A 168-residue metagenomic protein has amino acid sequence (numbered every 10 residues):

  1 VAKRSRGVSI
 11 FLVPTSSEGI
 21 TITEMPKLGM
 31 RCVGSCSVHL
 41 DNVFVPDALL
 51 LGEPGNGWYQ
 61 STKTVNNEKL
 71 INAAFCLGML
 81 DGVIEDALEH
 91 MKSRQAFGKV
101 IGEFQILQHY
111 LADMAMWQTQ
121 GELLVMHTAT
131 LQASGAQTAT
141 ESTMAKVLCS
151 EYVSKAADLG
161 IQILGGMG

Functional and structural regions predicted by a protein language model:
V1-T23: A short core secondary-structure module
A2-S5, G29-C32, K63: Solvent-exposed alpha-helices and their adjacent loops that cap or buttress functional pockets in soluble metabolic
S5-V8, G34-S35, D47: Short coil/turn connectors at secondary-structure junctions
S9-I10, M25-G29, L51-Q60: Short intrinsically disordered coil segments
T15-F44: Flexible, small-/acidic-enriched active-site or ligand-binding loops
S37-N42, A48, E53-N56, T62-G168: Alpha-helical interface subdomain recognition
